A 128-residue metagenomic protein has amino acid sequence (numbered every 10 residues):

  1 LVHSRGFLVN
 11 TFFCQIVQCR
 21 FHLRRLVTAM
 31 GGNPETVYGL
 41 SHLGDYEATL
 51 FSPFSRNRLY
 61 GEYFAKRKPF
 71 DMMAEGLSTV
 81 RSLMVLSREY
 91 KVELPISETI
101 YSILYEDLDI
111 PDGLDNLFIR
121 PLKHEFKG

Functional and structural regions predicted by a protein language model:
L1-L8: Internal nucleotide-binding/catalytic subdomain
H3, V17, T28-G128: NAD(P)-dependent Rossmann-like dehydrogenase/reductase catalytic/cofactor-binding core
L8-R20, M72: Active-site pocket-shaping loop/turn-to-helix segments
H22-T28: Active-site rim loops that border cofactor/substrate pockets in soluble metabolic enzymes
